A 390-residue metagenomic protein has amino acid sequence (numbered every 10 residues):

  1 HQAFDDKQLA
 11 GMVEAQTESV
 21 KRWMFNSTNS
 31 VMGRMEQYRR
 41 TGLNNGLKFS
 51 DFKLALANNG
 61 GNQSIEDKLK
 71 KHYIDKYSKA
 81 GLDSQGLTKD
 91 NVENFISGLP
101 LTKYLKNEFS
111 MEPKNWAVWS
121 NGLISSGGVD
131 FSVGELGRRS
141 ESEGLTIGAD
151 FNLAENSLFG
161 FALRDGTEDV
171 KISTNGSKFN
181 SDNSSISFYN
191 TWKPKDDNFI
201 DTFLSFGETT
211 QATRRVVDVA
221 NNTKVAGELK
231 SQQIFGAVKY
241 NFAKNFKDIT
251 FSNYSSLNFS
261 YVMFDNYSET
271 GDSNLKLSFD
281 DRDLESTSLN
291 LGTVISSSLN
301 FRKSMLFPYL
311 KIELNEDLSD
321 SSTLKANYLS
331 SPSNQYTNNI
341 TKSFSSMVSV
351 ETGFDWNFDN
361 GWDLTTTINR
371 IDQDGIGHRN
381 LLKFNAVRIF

Functional and structural regions predicted by a protein language model:
H1-N29, R34, E112-F390: Membrane translocator/pore-forming domains, dominated by Gram-negative outer-membrane beta-barrels
A15-T17, K21-W116: Outer-membrane beta-barrel biogenesis signature
